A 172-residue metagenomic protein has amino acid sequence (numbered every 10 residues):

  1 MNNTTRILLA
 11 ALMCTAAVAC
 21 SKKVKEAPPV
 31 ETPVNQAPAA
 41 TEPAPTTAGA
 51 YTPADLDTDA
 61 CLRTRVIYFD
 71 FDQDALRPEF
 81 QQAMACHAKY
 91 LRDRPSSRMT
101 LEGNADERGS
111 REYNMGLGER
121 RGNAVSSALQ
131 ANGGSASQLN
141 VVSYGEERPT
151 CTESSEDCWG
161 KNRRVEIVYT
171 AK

Functional and structural regions predicted by a protein language model:
M1-L8: Bacterial N-terminal signal peptides that target proteins for export
A10-M13: Pyridoxal 5′-phosphate
A16-A19: C-terminal motif of bacterial Sec signal peptides marking the signal peptidase cleavage site
S21-R98, K172: Periplasmic peptidoglycan-binding/tethering modules of Gram-negative envelope proteins
E79-C86, E112, G116, R120-A124 (+1 more regions): Extracytoplasmic/secreted proteins, especially bacterial periplasmic and envelope-associated proteins
P95-N104, E119-T150, R163-K172: A non-catalytic structural micro-motif
C151-S155: Short beta-alpha junctions and helix-cap segments that line functional grooves
D157-K161: A generic structural micro-feature
